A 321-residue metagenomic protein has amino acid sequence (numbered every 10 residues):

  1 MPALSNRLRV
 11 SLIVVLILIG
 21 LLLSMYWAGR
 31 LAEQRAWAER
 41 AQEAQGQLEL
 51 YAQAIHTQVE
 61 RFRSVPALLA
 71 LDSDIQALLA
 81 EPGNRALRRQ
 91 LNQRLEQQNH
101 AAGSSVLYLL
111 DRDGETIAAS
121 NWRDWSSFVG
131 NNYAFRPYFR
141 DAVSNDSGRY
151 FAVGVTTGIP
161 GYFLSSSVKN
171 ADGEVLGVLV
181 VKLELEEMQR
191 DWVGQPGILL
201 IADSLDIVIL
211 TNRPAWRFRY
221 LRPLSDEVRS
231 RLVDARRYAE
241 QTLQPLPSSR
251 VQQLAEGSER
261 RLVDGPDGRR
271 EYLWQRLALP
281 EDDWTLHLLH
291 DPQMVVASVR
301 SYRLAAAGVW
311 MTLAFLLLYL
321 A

Functional and structural regions predicted by a protein language model:
A3-L18, Y302-A305: N-terminal signal-anchor/signal peptide hydrophobic helix marking the start of the first transmembrane segment
V10, I17-E81, A102-S104, S147: Juxtamembrane extracytoplasmic/periplasmic/luminal helical "stalk" adjacent to the first N-terminal
A77-L78, G114-N121, V208-N212, Q275-R276: Amphipathic coiled-coil signal-relay and dimerization helices
N84-Q93, W122-V153, R217-V263: Extracytoplasmic/periplasmic sensor domains and loops in membrane signaling proteins
R89-A101, V178-A235: Solvent-exposed, extracytoplasmic
H100-A101, A119-D191: Extracytoplasmic/periplasmic ligand-binding sensor regions of membrane-associated signaling proteins
G197, A297-A314: N-terminal membrane-entry
L232-L304: Extracellular/periplasmic juxtamembrane segments that couple receptor/chemosensory ectodomains to their
